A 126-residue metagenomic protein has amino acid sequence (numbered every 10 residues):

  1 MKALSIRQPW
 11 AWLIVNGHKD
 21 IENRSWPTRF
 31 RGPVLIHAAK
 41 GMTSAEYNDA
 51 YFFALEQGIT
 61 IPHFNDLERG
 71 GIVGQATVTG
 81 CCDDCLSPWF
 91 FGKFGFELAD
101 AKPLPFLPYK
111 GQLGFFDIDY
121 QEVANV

Functional and structural regions predicted by a protein language model:
M1-V126: Structured alpha/beta reader/binder surfaces that contact nucleic acids or chromatin modification marks
